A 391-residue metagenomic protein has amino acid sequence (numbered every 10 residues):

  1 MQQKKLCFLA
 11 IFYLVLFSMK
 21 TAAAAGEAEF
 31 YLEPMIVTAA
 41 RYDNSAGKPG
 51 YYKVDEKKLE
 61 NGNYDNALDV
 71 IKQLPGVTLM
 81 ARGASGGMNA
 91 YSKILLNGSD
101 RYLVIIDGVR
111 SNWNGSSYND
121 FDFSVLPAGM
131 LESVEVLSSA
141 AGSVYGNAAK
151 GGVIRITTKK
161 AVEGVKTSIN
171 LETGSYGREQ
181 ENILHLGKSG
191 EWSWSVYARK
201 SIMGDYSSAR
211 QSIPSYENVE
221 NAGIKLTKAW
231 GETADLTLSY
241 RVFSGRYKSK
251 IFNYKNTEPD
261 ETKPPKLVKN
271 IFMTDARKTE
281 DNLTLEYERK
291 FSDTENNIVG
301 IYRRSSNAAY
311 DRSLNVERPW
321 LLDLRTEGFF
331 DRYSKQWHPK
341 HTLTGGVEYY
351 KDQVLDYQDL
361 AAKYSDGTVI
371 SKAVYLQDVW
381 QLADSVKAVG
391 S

Functional and structural regions predicted by a protein language model:
L32-D65, K93: N-terminal periplasmic "start-of-domain" segments of outer-membrane beta-barrel proteins
Y42, S111, G174-Y176, S201-D205 (+3 more regions): Structural signature of outer-membrane beta-barrel domains
L68, K72-R110: Extracytoplasmic beta-strand/coil segments of soluble accessory domains associated with Gram-negative outer-membrane
K93, R110-S138: Short acidic/polar hinge/loop motifs at secondary-structure boundaries that mediate gating or recognition
V125-S168: A beta-strand signature from Gram-negative outer-membrane beta-barrel systems, especially the internal plug domain
R155, E163-G164, L184-A276: Periplasmic-side early beta-strands and strand-to-turn transitions of outer-membrane beta-barrels
T158-G187: Short strand-turn segments of transmembrane beta-barrel domains in outer membranes, especially the first one or two
A229-S244, F272-S391: Face-selective signature of the C-terminal outer-membrane beta-barrel domain
